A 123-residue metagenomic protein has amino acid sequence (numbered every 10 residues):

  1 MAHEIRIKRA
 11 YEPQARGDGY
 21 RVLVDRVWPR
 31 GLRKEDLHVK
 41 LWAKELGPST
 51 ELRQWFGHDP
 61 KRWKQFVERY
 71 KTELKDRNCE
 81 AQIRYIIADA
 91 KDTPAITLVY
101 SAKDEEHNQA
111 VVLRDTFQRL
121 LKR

Functional and structural regions predicted by a protein language model:
M1-R123: Residues lining hydrophobic/aromatic ligand-binding pockets adjacent to catalytic sites
